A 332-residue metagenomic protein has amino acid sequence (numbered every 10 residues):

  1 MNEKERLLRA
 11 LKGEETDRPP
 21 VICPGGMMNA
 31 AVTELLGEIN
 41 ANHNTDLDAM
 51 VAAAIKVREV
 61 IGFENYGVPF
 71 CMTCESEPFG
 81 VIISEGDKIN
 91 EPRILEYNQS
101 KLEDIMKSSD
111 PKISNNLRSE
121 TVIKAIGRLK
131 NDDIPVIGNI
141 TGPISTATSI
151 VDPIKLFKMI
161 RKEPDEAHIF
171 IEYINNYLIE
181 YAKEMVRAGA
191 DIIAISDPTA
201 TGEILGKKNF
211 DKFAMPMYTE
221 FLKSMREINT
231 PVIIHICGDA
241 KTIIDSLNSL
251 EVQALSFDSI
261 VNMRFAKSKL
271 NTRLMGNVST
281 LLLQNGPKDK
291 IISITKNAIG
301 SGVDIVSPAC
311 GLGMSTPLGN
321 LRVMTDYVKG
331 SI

Functional and structural regions predicted by a protein language model:
M1-A31, L36-I39, A53, I89-I94 (+1 more regions): Active-site loop segments of alpha/beta catalytic cores
V32-C71: Segments that shape or occlude catalytic/ligand-binding pockets
T45-L47, E96-D104, N116, G286-P287: Intrinsic-disorder/low-complexity, polar/charged segments
C71-K112, N131-P135: A contiguous, low-structure linker/loop signature
